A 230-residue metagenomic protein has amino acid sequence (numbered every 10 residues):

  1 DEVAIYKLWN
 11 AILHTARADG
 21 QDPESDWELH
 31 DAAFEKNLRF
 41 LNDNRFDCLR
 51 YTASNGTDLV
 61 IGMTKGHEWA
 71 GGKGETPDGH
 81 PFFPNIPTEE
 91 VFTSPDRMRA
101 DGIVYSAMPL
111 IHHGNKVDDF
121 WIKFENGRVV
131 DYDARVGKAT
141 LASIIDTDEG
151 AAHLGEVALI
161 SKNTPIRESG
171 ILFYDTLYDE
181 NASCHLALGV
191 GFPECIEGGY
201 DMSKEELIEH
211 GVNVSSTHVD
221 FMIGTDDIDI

Functional and structural regions predicted by a protein language model:
D1-D101: Active-site bordering "gate/hinge" segments that shape substrate access to catalytic or cofactor-binding pockets
N42-N44, H113-N115, G150, D179 (+1 more regions): Short solvent-exposed loop/turn micro-motifs enriched in small/polar/acidic residues
A53-N55, M63-K65, M108, D133 (+1 more regions): Short, structured patches in soluble enzyme cores that scaffold and shape functional sites
L59-G62, W69-G72, H113-N115, Y132-D133 (+2 more regions): Short helix/loop capping segments that flank catalytic or ligand/cofactor-binding pockets
V91-T147: Long, well-ordered mid-to-C-terminal structural blocks that present hydrophobic/aromatic surfaces
R99-D101, V117-D119, N126-V129, A152-E156 (+3 more regions): Active-site lining segments that contact anionic ligands and/or coordinate catalytic metals
D131-E197: Dual-mode signal for accessory low-complexity, basic/Gly-rich regions
E205-I230: Extended hydrophobic packing segments that form well-structured cores
